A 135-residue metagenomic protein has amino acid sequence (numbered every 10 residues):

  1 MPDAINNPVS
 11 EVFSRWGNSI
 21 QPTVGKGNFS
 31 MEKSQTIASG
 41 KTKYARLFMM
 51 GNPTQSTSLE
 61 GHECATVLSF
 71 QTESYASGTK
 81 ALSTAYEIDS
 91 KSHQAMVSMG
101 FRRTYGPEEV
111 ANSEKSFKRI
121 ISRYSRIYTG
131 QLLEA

Functional and structural regions predicted by a protein language model:
M1-S58, E87: Small/polar-rich, solvent-exposed N-terminal microdomains that initiate assembly or binding
S34-T36, M50-P53, S77-T79, I127-Q131: Generic structural motif
S39-K41, H62-T66, E114-K118: A generic structural micro-feature
F48, L68-Y75, A95-S98: A general secondary-structure boundary signal
E63, Y86-S90: "Short basic amphipathic alpha-helical interaction patches in structured regions
C64-G78, K118-G130: Oligomerization/assembly interface segments of phage tail-like spikes and tubes
T79-E87, L133: Short, conserved charged micro-motifs
S90-A135: Acidic-leaning, charged glycine-interspersed low-complexity segments
